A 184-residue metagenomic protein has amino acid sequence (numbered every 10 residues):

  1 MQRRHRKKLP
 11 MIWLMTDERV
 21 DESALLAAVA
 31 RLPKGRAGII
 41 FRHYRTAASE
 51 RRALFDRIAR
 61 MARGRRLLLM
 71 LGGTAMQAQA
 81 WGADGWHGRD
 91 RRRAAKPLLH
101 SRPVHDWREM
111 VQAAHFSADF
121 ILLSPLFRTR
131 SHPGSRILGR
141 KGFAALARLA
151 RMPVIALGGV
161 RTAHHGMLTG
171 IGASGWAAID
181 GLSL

Functional and structural regions predicted by a protein language model:
M1-W86, A94-P97: N-terminal positively charged helical leader segments and presequences
L14, W86-K96, F120-G134, L157-L184: Glycine-rich phosphate-binding active-site loops on the catalytic face of alpha/beta enzymes
V20, R45, A75, D106-R108 (+2 more regions): Active-site-proximal loop/turn and secondary-structure-junction residues that shape catalytic pockets, frequently
A28-A37, R108-L123: Alpha/beta enzyme core
R31, Q77-A80, Q112, A145 (+1 more regions): Well-formed, non-transmembrane alpha-helical positions, independent of function
R31-G35, W81, F116, L149 (+1 more regions): Structural motif
E50-R51, W81-G82, A113-A114, P133-G134 (+1 more regions): Short, well-ordered secondary-structure micro-motifs
R52-M70, R93-W107, R136-G159: Alpha-helix-loop-beta-strand connector modules within alpha/beta enzyme cores
